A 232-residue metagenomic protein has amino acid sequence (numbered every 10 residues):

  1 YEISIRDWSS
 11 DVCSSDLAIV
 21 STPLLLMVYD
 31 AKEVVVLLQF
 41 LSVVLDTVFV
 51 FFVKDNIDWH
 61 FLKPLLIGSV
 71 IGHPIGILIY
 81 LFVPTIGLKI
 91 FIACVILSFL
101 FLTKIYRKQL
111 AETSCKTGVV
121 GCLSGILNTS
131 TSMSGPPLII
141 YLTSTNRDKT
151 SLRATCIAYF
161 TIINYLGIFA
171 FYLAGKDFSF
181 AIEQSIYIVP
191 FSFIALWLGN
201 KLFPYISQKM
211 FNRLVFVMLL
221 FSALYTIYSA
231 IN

Functional and structural regions predicted by a protein language model:
Y1-W8, V12: Single conserved hydrophobic/aromatic residue that forms the stacking wall/gate of nucleotide- or nucleobase-binding
C13-T22, S130-I139: Transmembrane helix boundary and interhelical junction motifs in multipass membrane proteins
L26-V43, T85-V95, C122-S132, A181-F191: Structural signature of hydrophobic alpha-helical transmembrane segments
M27-A31, V53-D58, T143-S151, G175-F178: Juxtamembrane helix-boundary/capping and inter-helix hinge elements in multi-pass membrane proteins
K32-F40, N146-A158: Membrane-interface alpha-helices at helix entry/exit sites of multi-pass transporters
F40-T85, Y165-Q208: Selective hydrophobic functional segments
D46-K54, I77, I90-K116, N200-K201 (+1 more regions): Transmembrane helix exit motif
T85, K89, N128-M133, G167-A170 (+1 more regions): Hydrophobic alpha-helical transmembrane segments in multi-pass integral membrane proteins
